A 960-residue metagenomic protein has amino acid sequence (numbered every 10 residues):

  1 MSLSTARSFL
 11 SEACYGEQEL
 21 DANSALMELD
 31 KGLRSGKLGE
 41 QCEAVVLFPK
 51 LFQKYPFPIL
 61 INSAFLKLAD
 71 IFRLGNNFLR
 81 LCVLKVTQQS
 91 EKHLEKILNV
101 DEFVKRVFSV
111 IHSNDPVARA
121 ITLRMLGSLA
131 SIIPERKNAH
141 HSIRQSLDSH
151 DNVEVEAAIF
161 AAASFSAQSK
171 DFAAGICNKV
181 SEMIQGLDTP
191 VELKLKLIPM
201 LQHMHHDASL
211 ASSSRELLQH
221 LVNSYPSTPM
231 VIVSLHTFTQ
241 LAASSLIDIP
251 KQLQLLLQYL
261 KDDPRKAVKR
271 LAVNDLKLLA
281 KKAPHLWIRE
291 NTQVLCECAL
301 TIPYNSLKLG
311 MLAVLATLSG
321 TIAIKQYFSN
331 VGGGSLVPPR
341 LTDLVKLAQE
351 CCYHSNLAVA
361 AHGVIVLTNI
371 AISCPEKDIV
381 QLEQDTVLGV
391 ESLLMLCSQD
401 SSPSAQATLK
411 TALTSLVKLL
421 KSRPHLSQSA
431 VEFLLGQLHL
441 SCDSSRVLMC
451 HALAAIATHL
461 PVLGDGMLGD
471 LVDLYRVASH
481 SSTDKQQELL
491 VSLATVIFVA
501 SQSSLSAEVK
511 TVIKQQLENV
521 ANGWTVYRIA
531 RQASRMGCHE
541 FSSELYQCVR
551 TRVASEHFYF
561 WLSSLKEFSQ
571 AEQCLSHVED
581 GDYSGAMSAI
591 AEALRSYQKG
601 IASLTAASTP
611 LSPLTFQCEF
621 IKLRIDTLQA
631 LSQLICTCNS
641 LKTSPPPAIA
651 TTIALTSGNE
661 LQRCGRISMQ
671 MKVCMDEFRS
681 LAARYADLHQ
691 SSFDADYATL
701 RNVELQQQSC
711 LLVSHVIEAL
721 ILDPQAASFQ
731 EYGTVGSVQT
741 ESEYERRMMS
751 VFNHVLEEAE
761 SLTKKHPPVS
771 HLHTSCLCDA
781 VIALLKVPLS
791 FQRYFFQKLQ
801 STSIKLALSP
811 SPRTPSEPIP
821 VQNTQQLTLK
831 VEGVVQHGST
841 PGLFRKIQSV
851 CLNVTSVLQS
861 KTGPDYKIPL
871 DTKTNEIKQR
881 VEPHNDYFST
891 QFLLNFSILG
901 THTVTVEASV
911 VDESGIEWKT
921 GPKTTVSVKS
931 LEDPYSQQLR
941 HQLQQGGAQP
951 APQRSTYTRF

Functional and structural regions predicted by a protein language model:
M1-Q848, N853-Q859, P864-E882, T890-W918 (+1 more regions): Extended, low-complexity, acidic/polar intrinsically disordered regions that flank or interrupt HEAT/TOG/ARM solenoid
